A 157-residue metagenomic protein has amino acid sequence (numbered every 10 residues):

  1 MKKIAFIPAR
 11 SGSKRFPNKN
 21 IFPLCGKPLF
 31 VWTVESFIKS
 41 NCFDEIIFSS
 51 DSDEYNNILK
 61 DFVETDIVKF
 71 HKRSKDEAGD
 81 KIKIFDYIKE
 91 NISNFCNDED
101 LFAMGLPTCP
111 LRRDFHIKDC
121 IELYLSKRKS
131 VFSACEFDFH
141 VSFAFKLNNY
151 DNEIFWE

Functional and structural regions predicted by a protein language model:
M1-P17: N-terminal nucleotide-binding beta1-loop-alpha1 segment
K2, D44-I46, L101, K129: Residues at the starts of beta-strands that form the adenosine-phosphate
K19-L24, K75-E77: Short glycine-enriched, charge-decorated loop/helix-capping segments at active-site entrances that position
L29-E45, N57: A short, N-terminal amphipathic alpha-helix
V31, I46-D51, S133: Short internal beta-strands
I47, E54-A103, L111-F115, D119: Short phosphate-binding loop-to-helix
D80, D86-Y87, L101, C109-E157: Conserved core of the sugar-phosphate nucleotidyltransferase
